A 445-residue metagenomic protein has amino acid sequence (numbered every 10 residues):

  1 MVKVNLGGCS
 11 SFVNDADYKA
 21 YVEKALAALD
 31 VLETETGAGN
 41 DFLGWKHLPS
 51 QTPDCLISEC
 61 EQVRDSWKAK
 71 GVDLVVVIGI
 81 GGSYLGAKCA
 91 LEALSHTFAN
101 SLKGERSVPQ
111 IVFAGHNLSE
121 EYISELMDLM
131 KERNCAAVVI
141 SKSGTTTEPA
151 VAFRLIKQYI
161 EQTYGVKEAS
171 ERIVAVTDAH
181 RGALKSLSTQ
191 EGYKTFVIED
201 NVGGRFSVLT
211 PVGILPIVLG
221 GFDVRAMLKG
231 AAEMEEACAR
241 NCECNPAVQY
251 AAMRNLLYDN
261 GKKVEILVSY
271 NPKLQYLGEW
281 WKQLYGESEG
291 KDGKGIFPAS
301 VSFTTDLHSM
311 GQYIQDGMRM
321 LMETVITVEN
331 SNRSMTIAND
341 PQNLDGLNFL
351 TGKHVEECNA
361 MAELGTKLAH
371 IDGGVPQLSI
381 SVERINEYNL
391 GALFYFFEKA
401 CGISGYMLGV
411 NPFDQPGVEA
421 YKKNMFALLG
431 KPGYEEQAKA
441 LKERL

Functional and structural regions predicted by a protein language model:
M1-A69, P341-D345, F349, Q437-L445: Extended, charge-enriched "interface" segments that sit outside catalytic cores
E59-D73, L126-C135, M253-K263, I314-R319: Glycine-rich phosphate/diphosphate-binding loops that line cofactor/substrate pockets in enzymes
Q62-V63, E120-D128, A251-N255, T327 (+1 more regions): Short, charged beta->alpha transition segments
D65-N241, A427: Glycine-rich phosphate-binding loops that contact phosphosugars or nucleotide phosphates
E92-S95, M127-M130, R154-I156, T189-E191 (+4 more regions): Short, solvent-exposed amphipathic alpha-helical segments in soluble enzyme and RNA/protein-processing domains
Q162-T324, E329-N332, G417-L445: Active-site phosphate/pyrophosphate-binding segments
A299-I385: Helicase-primase coupling helices
L378, R384-L445: C-terminal helical/tail subdomains of lipid-metabolizing enzymes
